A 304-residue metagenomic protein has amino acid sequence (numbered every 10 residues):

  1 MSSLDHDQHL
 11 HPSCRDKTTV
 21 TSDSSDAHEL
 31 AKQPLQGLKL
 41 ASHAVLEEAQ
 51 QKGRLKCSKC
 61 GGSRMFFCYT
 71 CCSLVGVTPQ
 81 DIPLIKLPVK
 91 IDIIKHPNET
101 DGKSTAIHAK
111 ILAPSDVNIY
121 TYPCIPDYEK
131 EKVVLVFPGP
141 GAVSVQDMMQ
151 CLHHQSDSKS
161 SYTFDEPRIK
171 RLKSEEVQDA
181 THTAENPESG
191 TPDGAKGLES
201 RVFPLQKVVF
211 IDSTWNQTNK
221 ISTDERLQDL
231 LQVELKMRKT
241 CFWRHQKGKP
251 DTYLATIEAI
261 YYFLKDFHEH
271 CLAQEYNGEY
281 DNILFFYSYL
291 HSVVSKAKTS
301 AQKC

Functional and structural regions predicted by a protein language model:
M1-L46: A broadly conserved sequence feature marking short terminus-proximal activation segments in nucleic acid-centric
L40-K86: Cys/His-rich short segments
L74-I107: Short microdomains enriched in Cys/His and/or Lys/Arg
D92, N118-Y120, V233: General small-molecule cofactor/ligand-binding pocket signal
P97-E99, P123-C124, P140-V143, L235-T240: Short, acidic/turn-prone active-site loops that include or flank metal/cofactor- and phosphate-binding residues
I111-L227: S-adenosyl-L-methionine/SAH cofactor-binding core of RNA-modifying enzymes
S189-G190, S200-C304: C-terminal folded domains that constitute the principal catalytic or ligand-binding module of multi-domain proteins
